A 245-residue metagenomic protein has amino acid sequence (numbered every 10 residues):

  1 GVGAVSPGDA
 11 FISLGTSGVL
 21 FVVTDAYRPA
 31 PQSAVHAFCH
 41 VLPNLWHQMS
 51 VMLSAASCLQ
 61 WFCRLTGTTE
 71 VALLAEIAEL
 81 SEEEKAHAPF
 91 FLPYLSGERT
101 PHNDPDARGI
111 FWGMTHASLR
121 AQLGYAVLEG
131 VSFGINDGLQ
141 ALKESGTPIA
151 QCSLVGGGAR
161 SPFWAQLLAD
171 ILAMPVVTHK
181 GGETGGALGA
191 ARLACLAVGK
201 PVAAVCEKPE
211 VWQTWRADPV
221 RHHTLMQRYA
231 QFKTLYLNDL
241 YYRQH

Functional and structural regions predicted by a protein language model:
G1-H245: Active-site core segments that coordinate phosphate-bearing ligands/cofactors across diverse enzyme families
